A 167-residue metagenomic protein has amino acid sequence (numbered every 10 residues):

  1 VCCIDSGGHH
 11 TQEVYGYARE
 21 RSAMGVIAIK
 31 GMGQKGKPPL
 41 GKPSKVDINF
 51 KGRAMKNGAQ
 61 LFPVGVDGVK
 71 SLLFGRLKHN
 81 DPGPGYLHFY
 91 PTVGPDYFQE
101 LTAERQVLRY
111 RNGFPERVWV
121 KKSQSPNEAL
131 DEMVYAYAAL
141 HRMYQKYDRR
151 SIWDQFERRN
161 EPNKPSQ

Functional and structural regions predicted by a protein language model:
V1-N112, R159, N163-Q167: Mg2+-dependent endonuclease catalytic cores in nucleic-acid-processing enzymes, primarily RNase H-like
Q99-K146: Extracellular low-complexity, Gly/Ser/Thr-rich intrinsically disordered linkers and protease-sensitive activation/hinge
F114-P115, R142-Q167: Acidic two-metal-ion nuclease catalytic site recognized across multiple nuclease folds, prominently DnaQ/RNase D-T
